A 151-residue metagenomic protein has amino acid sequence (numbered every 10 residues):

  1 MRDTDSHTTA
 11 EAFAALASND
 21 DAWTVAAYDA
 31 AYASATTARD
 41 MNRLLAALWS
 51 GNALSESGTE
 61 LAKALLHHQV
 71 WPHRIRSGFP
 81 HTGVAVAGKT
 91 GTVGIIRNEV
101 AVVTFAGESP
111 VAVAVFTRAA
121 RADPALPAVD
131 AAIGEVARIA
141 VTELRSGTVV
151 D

Functional and structural regions predicted by a protein language model:
M1-V25, A35-N42: Active-site-adjacent helix/loop patches that line small-molecule binding or acyl-intermediate pockets
A26, A30-D151: Structured C-terminal helix/loop/strand segments within mature extracytoplasmic catalytic/sensor domains
